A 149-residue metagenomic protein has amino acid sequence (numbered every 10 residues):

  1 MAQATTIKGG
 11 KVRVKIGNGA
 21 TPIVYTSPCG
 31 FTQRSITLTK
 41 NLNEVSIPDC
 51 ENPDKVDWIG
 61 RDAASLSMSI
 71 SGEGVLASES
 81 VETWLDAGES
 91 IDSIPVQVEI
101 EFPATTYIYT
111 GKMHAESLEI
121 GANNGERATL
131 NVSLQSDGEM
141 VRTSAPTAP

Functional and structural regions predicted by a protein language model:
A2-E73, K112-A128, S133: Solvent-exposed edge beta-strands and adjacent loop segments that serve as assembly or binding interfaces
R13-K15, L76-E116: Short, acidic/charged, Gly/Pro-enriched secondary-structure junctions
E82, T143-S144: Generic macromolecular interface patches on structured domains
D137-R142: Hydrophobic lipid-interacting interfaces of membrane-associated proteins
P146-P149: Intrinsically disordered, low-complexity terminal/linker regions enriched in Pro/Ser/Gly and acidic residues
